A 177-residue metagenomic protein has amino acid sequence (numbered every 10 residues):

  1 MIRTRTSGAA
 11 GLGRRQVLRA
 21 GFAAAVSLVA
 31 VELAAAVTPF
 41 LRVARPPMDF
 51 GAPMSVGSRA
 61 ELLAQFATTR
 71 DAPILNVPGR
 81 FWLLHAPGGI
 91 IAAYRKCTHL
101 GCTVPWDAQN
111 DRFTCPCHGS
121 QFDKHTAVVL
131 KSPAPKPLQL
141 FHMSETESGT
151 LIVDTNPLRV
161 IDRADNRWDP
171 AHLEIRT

Functional and structural regions predicted by a protein language model:
M1-L12, V31, P39: N-terminal secretory signal peptides
R19-D107, S144-T177: N-terminal pre-ligand scaffold of iron-sulfur
P53, R112, L140-H142: Well-ordered beta-strand positions in beta-sheet-rich domains
A67, I74-V77, T114, A134-L138: Short solvent-exposed loop/turn micro-motifs enriched in small/polar/acidic residues
G89-K131: Structured, soluble extracytoplasmic/luminal domains of envelope-associated proteins
D123-R159: A contiguous, mid-protein "functional segment" used to position or interact with cofactors/ions or partner subunits
